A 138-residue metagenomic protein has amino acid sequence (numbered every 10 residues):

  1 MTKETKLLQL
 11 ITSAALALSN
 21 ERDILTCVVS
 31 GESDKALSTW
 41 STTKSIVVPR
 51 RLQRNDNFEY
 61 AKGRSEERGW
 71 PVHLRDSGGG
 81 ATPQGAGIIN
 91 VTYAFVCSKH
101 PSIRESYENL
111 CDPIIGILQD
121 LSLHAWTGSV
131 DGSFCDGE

Functional and structural regions predicted by a protein language model:
M1-D76: N-terminal low-complexity, intrinsically disordered segments
G31, T39-S41, P83, S133-D136: Solvent-exposed alpha-helices and their adjacent loops that cap or buttress functional pockets in soluble metabolic
L52, F95-P101: A generic structural motif
R68-P71, L118-H124: Short secondary-structure junctions
D76-T82: Short glycine-enriched loops at secondary-structure junctions
G85-C97: DPxDG-like acidic metal-binding loop motif
R104-S122: Amphipathic alpha-helical segments
W126-E138: Beta-rich nucleic-acid/ligand-interaction surfaces
